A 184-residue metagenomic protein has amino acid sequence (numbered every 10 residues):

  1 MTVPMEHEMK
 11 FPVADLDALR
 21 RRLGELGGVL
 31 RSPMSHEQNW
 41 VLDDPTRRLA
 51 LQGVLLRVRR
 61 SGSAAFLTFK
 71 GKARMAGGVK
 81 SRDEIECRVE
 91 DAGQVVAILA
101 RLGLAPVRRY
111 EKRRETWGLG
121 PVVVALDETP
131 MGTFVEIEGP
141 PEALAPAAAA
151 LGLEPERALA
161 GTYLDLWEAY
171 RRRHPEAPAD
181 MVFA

Functional and structural regions predicted by a protein language model:
M1-V122, E154-A184: N-terminal strand-loop-strand beta-hairpin
S61, V124, A143-P146: C-terminal accessory/tail domains of diverse enzymes
L126-P130: A contiguous pocket-lining binding segment that forms or flanks enzyme active sites
T133: Catalytic DNA-binding helix-loop module of base-excision-repair DNA glycosylases/AP lyases
A145-R157: Long, well-ordered alpha-helical scaffolding segments within enzyme catalytic domains, especially pronounced
